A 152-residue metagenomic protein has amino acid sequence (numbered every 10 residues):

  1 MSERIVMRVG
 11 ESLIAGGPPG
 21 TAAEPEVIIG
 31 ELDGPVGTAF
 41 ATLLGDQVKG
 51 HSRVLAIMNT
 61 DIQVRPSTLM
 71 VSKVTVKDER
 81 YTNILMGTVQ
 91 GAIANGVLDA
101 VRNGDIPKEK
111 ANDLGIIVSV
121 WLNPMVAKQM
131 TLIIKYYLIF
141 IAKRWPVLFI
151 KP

Functional and structural regions predicted by a protein language model:
M1-P152: Accessory interaction regions appended to the cores of large information-processing enzymes
